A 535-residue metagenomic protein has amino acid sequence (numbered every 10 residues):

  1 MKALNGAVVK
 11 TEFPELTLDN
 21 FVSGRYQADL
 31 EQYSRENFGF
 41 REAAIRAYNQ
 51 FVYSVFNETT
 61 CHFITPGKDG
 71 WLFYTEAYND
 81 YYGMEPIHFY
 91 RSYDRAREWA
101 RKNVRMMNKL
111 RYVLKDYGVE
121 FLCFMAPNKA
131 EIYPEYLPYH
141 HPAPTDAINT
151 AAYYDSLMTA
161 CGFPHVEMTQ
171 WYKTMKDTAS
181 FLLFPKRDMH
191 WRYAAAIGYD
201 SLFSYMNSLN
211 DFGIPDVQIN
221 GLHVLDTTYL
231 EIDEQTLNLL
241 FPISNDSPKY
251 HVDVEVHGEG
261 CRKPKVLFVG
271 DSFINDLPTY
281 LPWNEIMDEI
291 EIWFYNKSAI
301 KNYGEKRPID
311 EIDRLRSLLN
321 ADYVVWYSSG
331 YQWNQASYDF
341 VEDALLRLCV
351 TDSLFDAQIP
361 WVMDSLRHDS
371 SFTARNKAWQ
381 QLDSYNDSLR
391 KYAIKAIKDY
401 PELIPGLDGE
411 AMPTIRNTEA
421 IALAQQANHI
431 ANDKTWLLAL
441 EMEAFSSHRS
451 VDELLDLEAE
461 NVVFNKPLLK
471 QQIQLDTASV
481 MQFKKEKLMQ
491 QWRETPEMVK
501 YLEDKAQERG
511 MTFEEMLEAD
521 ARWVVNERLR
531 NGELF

Functional and structural regions predicted by a protein language model:
M1-E486, Q490, T512, N526-F535: Extracellular glycan-modifying ectodomains
V266-V269, V499-W523: Amphipathic alpha-helical packing elements
E494, M498-V499, E503-D504, W523-F535: Extended, non-core accessory segments
